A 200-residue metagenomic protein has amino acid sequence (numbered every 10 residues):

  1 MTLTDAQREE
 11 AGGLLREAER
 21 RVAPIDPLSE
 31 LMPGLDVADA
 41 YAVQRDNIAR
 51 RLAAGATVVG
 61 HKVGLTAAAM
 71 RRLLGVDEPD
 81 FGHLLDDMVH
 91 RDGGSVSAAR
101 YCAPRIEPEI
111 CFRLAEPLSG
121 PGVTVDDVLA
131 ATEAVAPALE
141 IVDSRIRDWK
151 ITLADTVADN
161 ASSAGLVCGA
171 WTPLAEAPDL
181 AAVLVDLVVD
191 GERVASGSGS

Functional and structural regions predicted by a protein language model:
T2-G199: Catalytic-core "active-site belt" of small-molecule-metabolizing enzymes, emphasizing His/Asp/Glu-rich regions
